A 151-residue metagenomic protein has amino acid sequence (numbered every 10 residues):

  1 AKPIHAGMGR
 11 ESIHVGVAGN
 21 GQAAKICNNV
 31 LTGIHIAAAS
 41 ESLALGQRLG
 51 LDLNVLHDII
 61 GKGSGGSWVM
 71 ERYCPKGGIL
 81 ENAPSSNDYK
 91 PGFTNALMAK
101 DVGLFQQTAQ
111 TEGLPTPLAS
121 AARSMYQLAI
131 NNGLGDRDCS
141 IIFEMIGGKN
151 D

Functional and structural regions predicted by a protein language model:
A1-G33: Rossmann-fold dinucleotide-binding core
N20-A121, M125-K149: Helical "substrate-binding/catalytic lid" subdomain of Rossmann-like NAD(P)-dependent dehydrogenases/reductases
